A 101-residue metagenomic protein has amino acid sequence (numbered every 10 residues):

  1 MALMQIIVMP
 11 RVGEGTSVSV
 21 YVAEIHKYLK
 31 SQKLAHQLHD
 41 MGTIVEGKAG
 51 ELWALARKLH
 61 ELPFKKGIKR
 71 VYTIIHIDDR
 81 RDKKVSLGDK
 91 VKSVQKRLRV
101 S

Functional and structural regions predicted by a protein language model:
M1-S101: Charge-rich, low-complexity N-terminal segments
